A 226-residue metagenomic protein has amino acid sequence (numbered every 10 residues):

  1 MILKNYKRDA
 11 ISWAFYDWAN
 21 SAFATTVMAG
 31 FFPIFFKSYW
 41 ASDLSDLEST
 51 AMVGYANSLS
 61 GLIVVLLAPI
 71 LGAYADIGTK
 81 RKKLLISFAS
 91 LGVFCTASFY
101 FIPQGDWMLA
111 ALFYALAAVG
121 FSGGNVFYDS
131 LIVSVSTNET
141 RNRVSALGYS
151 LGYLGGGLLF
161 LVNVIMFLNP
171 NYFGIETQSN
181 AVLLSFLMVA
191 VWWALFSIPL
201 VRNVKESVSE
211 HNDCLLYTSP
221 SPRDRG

Functional and structural regions predicted by a protein language model:
N5-G61: Helix-loop boundary and gating motifs at the non-cytosolic
P33-I34, L158-Q178: Transmembrane alpha-helix termini and helix-breaking/packing motifs in multi-pass membrane transporters
Y55-A73: Central cavity-lining transmembrane alpha-helices of secondary-active solute carriers, predominantly the Major
P69-A89: Conserved MFS/SLC helix-loop-helix module at the cytosolic interface between two early adjacent transmembrane helices
S90-Q104: C-terminal ends and interior cores of transmembrane alpha-helices in multi-pass membrane transporters/permeases
M108-G123: Hydrophobic core of transmembrane alpha-helices in multi-pass small-molecule transporters, especially MFS/SLC-type
A146-N163: Glycine-rich segments within core transmembrane alpha-helices of 12-TM secondary carriers
Y217-D224: Conserved small/polar residues in nucleotide/adenosyl-binding loops
